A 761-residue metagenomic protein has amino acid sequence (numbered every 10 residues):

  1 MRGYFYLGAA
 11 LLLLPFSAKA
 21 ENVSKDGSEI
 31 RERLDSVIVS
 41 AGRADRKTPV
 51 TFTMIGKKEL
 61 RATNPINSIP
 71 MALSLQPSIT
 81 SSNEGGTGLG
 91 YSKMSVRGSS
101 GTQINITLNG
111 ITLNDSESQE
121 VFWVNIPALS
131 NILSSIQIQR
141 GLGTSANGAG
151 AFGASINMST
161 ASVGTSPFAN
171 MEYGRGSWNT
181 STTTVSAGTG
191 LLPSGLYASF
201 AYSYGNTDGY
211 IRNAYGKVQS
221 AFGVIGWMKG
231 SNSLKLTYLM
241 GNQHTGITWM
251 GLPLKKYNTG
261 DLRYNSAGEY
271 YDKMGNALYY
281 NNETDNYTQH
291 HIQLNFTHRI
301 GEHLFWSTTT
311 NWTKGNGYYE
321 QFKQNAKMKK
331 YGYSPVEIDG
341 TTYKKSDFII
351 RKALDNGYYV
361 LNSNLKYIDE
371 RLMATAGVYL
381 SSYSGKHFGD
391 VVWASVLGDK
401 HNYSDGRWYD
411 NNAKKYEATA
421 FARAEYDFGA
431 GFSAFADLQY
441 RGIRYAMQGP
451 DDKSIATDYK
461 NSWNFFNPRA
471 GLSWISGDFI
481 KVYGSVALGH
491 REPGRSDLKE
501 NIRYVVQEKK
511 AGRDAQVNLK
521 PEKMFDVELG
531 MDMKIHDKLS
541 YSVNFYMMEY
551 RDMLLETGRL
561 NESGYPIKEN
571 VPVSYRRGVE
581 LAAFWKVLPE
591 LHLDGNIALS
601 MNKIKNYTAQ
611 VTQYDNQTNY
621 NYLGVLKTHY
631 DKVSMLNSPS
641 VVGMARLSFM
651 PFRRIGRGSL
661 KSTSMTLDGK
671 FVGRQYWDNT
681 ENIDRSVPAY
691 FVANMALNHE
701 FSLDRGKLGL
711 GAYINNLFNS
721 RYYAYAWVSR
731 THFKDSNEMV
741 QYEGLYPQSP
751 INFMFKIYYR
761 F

Functional and structural regions predicted by a protein language model:
Y6-L7, L239-N242, E425, G484 (+1 more regions): Conserved C-terminal beta-signal and adjacent last beta-strands/turns of outer-membrane beta-barrel proteins
R33-N64, K93: N-terminal periplasmic "start-of-domain" segments of outer-membrane beta-barrel proteins
P70, S74-T112, S134: Extracytoplasmic beta-strand/coil segments of soluble accessory domains associated with Gram-negative outer-membrane
T112-R140, S159, K256: Short acidic/polar hinge/loop motifs at secondary-structure boundaries that mediate gating or recognition
R175-N206, I211-T248, L294-G301, P468: Transmembrane beta-barrel wall of Gram-negative outer-membrane proteins
N286-D452, S473-K481, I535-M547, D594 (+1 more regions): Face-selective signature of the C-terminal outer-membrane beta-barrel domain
R299, F305-N311, I475, K481-A487 (+5 more regions): Membrane-embedded beta-barrel scaffold of Gram-negative outer-membrane proteins
A430, S542, Y546-E549, E569-Y676 (+1 more regions): Gram-negative outer-membrane beta-barrel transporters
